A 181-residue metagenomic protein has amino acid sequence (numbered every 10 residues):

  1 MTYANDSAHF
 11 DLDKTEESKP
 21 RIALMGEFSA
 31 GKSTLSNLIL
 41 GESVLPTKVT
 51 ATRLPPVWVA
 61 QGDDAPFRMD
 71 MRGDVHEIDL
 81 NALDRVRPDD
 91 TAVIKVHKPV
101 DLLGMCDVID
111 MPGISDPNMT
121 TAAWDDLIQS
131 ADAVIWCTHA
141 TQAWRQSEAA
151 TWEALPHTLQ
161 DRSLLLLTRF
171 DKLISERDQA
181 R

Functional and structural regions predicted by a protein language model:
M1-S18: N-terminal pre-Walker A segment at the start of P-loop NTPase domains
E16-R181: Globular "head" domains of long coiled-coil molecular machines
